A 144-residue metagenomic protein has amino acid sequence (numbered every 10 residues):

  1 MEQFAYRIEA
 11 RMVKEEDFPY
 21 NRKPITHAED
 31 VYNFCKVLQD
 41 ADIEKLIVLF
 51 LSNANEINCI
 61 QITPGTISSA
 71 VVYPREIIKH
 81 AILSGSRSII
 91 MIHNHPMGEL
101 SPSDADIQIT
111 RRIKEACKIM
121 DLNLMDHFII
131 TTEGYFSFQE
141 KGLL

Functional and structural regions predicted by a protein language model:
M1-S84, I107-N123, G134-L144: N-terminal beta-strand/alpha-helix entry module and adjacent surface of metal-dependent catalytic domains
F50-S52, H93, F128-T132: A general secondary-structure junction signal
S88-G98, N123, I129: Histidine-centered catalytic micro-motifs
L100-A105: Short, solvent-exposed loop/turn segments at secondary-structure boundaries
